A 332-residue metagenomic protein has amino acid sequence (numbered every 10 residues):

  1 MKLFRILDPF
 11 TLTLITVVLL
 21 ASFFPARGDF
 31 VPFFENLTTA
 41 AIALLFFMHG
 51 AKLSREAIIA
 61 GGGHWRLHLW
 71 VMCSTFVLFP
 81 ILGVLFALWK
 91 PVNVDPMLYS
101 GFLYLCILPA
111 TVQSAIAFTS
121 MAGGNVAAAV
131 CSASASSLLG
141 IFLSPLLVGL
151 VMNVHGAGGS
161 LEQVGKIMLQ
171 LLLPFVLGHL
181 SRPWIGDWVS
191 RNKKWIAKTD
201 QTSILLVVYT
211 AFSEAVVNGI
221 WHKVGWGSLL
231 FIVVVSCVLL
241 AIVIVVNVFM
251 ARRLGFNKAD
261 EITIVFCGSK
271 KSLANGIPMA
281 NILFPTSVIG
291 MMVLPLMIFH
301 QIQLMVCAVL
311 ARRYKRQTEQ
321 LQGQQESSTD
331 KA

Functional and structural regions predicted by a protein language model:
M1-N93, G149, N153-K258, Q325-A332: Structural signature of multi-pass alpha-helical membrane transport proteins
L12, S74-L82, I107-V112, A128-G149 (+3 more regions): Membrane-embedded alpha-helical segments of transport systems, primarily multispan ion/solute transporters
F24-T38, K52, G63, K270-P295: Transmembrane helix-boundary motif of multi-pass solute transporters/channels
A60, Q113-N125, F249-R253, M279-P285 (+1 more regions): Helix-loop junctions at the membrane interface of multi-pass solute transporters
W65-M72, N93-I107, G124-S134, Q163 (+3 more regions): The feature identifies polytopic integral membrane transport proteins across all domains of life
A87-L143, V148, M152-Q163: Membrane-interface helix-loop-helix junctions at boundaries between adjacent transmembrane segments
K193-T199, F256-S272, P278-M279: Helix-helix packing/entry segments at the starts of transmembrane helices
L273-A332: C-terminal transmembrane helix pair
